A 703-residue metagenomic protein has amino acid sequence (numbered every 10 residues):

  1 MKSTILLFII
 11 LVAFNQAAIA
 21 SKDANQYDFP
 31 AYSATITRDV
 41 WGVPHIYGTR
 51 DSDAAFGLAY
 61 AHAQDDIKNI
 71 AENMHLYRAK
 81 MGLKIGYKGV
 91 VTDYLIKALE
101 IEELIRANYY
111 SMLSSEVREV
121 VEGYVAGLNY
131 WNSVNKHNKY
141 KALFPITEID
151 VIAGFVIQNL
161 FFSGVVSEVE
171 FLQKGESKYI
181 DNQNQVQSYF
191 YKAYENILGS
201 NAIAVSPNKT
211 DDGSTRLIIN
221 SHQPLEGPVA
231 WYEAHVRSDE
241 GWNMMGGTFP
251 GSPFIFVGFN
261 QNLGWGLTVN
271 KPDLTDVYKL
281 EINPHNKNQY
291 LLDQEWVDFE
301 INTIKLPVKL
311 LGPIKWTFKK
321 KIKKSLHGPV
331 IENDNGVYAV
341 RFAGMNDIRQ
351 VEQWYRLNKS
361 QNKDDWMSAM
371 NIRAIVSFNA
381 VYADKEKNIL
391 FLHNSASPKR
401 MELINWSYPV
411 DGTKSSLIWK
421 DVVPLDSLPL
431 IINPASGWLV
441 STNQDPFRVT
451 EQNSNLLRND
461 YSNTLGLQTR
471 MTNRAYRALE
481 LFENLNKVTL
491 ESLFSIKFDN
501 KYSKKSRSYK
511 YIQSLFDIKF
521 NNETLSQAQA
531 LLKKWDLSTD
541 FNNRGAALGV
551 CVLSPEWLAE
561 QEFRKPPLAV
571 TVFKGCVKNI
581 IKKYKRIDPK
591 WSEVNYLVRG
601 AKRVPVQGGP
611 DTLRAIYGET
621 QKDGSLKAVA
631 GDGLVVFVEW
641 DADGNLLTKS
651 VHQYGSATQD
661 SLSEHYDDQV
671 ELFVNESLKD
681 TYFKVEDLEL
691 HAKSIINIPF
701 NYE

Functional and structural regions predicted by a protein language model:
T4-A13: Sec-dependent N-terminal signal peptides
F14-N15, Y232: Hydrophobic alpha-helical membrane context
Q16-A20: Sec/Tat signal peptide C-region and signal peptidase I cleavage site
S21-K510, S514, I518-N521, K534-E703: C-terminal/peripheral segments of proteins
